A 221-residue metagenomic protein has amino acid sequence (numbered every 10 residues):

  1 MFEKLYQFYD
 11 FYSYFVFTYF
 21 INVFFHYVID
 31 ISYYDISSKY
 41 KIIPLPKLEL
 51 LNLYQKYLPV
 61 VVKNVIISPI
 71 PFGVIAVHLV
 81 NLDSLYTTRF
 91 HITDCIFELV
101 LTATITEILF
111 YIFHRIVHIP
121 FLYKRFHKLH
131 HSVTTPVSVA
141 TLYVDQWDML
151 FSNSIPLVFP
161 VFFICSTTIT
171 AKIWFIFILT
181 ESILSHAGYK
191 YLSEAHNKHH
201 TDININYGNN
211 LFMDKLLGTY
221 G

Functional and structural regions predicted by a protein language model:
M1-K128, S132-V161, Y207-G221: Non-catalytic, topology-defining segments of multipass membrane proteins
I164-L216: Functionally important transmembrane alpha-helices
